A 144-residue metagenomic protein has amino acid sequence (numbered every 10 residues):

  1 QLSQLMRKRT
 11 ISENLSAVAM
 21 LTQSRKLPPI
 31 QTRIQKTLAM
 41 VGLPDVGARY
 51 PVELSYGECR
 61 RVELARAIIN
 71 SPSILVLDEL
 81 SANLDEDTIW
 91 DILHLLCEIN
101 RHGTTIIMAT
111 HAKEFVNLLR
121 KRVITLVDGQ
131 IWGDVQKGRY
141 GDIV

Functional and structural regions predicted by a protein language model:
R9-P29, M40: ABC-type ATPase nucleotide-binding domains, specifically the catalytic core motifs of the NBD
P28-V46: Conserved ABC ATPase "signature" region
Y50-L54, E58: Conserved ABC ATPase signature
L64: Hydrophobic anchor residue at the start of the ABC signature
S71: Conserved catalytic motifs of ABC-family nucleotide-binding domains
L75-D78: Catalytic Walker B motif of ABC-type/P-loop ATPase nucleotide-binding domains
E86-T88: Helix N-cap at the start of a conserved alpha-helix in ABC-type nucleotide-binding domains
